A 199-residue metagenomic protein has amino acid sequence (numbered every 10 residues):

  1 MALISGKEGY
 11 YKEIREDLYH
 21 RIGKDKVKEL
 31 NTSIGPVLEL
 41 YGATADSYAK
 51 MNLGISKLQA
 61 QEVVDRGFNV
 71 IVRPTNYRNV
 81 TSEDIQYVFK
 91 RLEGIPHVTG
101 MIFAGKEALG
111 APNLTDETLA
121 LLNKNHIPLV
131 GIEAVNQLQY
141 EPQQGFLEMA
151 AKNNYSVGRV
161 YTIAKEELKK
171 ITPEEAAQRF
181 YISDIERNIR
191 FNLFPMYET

Functional and structural regions predicted by a protein language model:
M1-T199: Soluble extramembrane regions of membrane proteins in the secretory/endomembrane system
